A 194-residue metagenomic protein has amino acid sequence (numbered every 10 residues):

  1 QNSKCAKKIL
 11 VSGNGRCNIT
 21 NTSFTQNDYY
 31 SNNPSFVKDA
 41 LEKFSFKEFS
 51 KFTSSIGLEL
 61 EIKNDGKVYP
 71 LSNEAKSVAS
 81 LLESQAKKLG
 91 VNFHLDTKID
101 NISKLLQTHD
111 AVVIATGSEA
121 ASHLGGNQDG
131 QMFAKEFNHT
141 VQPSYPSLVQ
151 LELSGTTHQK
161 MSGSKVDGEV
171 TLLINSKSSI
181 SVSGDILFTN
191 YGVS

Functional and structural regions predicted by a protein language model:
Q1: N-terminal Rossmann-like FAD-binding beta1-loop-alpha1 element of flavoenzymes
K4, V11, K76-S77, L81-S194: Predominantly flavin-linked oxidoreductase catalytic cores and closely associated redox partners
K7, D39, K47-S54, K76 (+2 more regions): N-terminal, well-ordered alpha-helical segments
L10, N18-T20, P70, H94: Short, conserved beta-strand segments within well-ordered enzyme catalytic domains that often line or immediately flank
G13-I62: Glycine-rich active-site loop/strand segments that organize a redox cofactor
R16-N18, Y69, A120-A121, D129: Short, flexible micro-motifs
Y30, E42-F49, L71, A75-A79 (+2 more regions): Generic structural signal for well-ordered, non-membrane alpha-helical segments in soluble metabolic enzymes
S31-V37, S54-S80, H109-A111, A115-H123: Helix-loop-beta segment of a Rossmann-like dinucleotide-binding subdomain
